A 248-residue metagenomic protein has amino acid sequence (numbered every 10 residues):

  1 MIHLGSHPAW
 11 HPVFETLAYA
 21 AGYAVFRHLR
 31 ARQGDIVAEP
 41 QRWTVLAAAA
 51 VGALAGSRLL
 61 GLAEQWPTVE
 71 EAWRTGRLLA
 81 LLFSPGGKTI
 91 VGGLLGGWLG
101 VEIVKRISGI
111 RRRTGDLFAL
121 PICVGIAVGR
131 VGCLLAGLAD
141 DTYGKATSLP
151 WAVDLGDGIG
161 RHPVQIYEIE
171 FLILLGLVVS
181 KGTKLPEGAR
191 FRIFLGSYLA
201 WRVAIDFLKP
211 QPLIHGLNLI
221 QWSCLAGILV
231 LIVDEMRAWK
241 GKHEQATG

Functional and structural regions predicted by a protein language model:
M1-G248: A feature for loop-to-transmembrane-helix boundaries and adjacent hydrophobic helices in multi-pass integral membrane
